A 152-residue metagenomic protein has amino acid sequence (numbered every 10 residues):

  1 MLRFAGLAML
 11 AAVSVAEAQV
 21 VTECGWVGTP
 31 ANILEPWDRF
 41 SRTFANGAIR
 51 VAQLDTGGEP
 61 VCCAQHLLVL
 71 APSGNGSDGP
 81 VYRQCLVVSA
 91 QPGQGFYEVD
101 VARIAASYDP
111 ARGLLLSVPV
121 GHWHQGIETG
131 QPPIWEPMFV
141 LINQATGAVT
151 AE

Functional and structural regions predicted by a protein language model:
M1-G6: Bacterial N-terminal signal peptides that target proteins for export
L7-A18: Hydrophobic h-region of N-terminal signal peptides that target proteins for export in Gram-negative bacteria
E17-E152: Exposed acidic/polar residues on beta-strands and adjacent loops within beta-sheet cores, strongest in beta-propeller
